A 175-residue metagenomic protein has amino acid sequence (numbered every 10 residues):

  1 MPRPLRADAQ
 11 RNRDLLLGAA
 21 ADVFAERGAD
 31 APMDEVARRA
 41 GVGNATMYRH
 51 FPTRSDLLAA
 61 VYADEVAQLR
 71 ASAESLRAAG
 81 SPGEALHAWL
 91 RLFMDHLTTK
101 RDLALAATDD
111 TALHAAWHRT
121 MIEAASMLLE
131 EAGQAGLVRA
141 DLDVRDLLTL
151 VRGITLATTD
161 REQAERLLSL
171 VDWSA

Functional and structural regions predicted by a protein language model:
M1, M127-V138, L150-A175: C-terminal peripheral helix-coil segments that are non-catalytic and often amphipathic
M1-D30, D34-R39, D56: Basic, helix-initiating cap at the start of DNA-binding domains
G18, G83-T98, E123, E165-D172: Amphipathic alpha-helical segments that line or abut small-molecule/effector binding pockets and mediate allosteric
M33, R101-T108, L137-L142: Short, hydrophobic secondary-structure boundary micro-motifs
G41-F51: Short hydrophobic/aromatic patch on the recognition helix
D56, A71, M94-M127, L156: Short secondary-structure transition hinges
A60, A67-T98, D110-H114: Hydrophobic alpha-helical connector segments
L113-T120, Q134-T149, E162: All-alpha amphipathic helical-bundle segments outside canonical DNA-binding/catalytic cores that form hydrophobic
